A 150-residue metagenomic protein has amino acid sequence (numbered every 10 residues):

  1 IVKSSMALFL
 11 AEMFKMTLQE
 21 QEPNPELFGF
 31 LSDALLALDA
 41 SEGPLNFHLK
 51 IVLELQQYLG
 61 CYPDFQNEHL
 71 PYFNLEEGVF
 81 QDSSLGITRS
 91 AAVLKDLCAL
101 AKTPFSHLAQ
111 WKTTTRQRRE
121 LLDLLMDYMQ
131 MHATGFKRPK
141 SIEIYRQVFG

Functional and structural regions predicted by a protein language model:
I1-G150: Non-catalytic alpha-helical scaffolds and adjoining flexible linkers that form interface surfaces for assembly
